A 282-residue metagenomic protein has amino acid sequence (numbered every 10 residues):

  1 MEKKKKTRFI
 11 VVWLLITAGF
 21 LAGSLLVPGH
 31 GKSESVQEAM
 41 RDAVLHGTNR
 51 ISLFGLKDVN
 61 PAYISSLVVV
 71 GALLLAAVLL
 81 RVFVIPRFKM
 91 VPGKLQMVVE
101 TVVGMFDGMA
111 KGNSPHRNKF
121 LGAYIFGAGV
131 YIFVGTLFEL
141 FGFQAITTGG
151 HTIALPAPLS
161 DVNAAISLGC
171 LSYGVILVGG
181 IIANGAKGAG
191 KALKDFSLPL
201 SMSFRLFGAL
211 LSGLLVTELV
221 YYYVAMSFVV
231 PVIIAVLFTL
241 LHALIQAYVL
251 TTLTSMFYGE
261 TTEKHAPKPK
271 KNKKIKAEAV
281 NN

Functional and structural regions predicted by a protein language model:
M1-N282: Selective transmembrane helix interface/packing segments
